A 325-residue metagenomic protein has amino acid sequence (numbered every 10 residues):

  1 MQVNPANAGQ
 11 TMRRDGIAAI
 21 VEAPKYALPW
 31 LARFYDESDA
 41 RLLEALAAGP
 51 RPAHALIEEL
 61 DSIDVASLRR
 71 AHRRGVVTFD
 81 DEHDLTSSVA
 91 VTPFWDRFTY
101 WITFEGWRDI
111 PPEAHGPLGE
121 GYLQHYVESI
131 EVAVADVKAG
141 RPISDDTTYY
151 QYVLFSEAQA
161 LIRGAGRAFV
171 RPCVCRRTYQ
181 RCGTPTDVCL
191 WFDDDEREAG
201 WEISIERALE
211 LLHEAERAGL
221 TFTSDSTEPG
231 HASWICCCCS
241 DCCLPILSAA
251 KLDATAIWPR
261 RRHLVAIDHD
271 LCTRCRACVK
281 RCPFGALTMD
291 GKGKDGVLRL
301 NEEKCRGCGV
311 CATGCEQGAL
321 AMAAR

Functional and structural regions predicted by a protein language model:
M1-P29: Long, low-complexity, charged/polar intrinsically disordered regions in eukaryotic proteins
R33-E59: Short amphipathic alpha-helical interface segments
E59-R73: Short amphipathic alpha-helical interaction segments
H72-D84, L287-T288, L320-A321: A short, conserved structural fragment
H72-R73, E216, V279, P283 (+2 more regions): Alpha-helix C-terminal capping/helix-coil junction sites
L85-H125: Short, amphipathic alpha-helical interaction segments positioned at domain boundaries
V89, T223-I235, L252-R281, G285-G307 (+1 more regions): Ferredoxin-like iron-sulfur electron-transfer modules
G119-L264: Catalytic cores of enzyme domains
